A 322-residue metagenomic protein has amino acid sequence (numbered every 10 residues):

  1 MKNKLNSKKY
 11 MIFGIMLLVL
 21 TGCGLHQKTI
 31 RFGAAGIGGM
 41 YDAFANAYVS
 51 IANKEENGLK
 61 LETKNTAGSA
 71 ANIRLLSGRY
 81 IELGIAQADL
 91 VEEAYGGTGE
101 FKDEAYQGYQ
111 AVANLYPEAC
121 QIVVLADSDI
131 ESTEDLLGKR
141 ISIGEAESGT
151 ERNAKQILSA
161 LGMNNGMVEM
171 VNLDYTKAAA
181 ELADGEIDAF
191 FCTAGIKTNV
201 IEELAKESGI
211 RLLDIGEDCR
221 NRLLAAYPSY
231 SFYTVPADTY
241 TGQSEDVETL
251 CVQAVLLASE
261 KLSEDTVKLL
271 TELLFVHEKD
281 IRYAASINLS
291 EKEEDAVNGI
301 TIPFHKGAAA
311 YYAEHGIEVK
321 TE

Functional and structural regions predicted by a protein language model:
K2-M11: Bacterial N-terminal signal peptides that target proteins for export
T21-G22: C-terminal motif of bacterial Sec signal peptides marking the signal peptidase cleavage site
Q27-E55, L59-K60, E118-D184, N298 (+1 more regions): Bilobed "Venus flytrap"/periplasmic-binding protein-like clamshell domains and structurally analogous long
A43-S77, L83, Q243-S244: Extracytoplasmic small-molecule ligand-binding "clamshell" domains of the periplasmic binding protein/Venus flytrap
S77-V112: N-terminal segment of the mature folded domain
A88-L90, T98-E100, S128, N165-L256: Pocket-lining segment of extracytoplasmic ligand-binding domains
K102-L115, C120, T239-E248: A structural signal for short loop-to-beta-strand junctions that line the ligand-binding cleft of periplasmic/secreted
V247-E322: Segments of small-molecule ligand-sensing domains
